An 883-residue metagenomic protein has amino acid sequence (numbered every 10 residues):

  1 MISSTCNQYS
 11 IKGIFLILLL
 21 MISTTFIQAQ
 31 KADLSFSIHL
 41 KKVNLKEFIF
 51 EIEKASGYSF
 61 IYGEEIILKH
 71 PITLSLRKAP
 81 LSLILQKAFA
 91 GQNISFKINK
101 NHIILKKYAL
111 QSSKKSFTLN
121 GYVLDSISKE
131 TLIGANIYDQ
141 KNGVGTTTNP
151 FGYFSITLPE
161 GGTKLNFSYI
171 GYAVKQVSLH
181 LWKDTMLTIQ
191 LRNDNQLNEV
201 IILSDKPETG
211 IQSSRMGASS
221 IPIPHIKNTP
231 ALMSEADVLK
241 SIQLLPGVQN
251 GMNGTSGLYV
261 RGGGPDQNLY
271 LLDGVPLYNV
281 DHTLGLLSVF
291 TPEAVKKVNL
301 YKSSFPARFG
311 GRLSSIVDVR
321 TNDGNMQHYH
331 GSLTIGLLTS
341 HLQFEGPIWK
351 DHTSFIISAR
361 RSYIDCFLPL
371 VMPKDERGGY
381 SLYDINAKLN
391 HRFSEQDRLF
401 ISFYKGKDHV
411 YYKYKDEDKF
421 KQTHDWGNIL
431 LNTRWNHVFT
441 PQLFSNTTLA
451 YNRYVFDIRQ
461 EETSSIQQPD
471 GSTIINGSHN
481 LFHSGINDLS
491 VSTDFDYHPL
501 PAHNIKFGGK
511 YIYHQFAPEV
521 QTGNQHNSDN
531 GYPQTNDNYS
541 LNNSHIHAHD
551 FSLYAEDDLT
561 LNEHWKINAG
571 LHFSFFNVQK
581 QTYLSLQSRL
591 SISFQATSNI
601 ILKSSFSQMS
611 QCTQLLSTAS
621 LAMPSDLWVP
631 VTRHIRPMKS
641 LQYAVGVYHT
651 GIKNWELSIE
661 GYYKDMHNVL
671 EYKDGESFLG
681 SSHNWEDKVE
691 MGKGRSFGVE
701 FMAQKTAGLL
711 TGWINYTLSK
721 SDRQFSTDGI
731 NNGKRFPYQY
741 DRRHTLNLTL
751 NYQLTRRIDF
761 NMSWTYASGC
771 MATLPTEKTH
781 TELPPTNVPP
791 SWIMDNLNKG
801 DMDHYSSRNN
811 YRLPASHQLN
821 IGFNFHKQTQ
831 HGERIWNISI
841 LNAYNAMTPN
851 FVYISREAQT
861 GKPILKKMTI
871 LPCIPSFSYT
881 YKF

Functional and structural regions predicted by a protein language model:
I49, E53-S56, Q92, I98-Q140 (+4 more regions): Short, acidic, small-residue-rich periplasmic hinge/interaction motif at the N-terminus of Gram-negative outer-membrane
V144-T147, G171-A173, L203-D266, L272-F305 (+2 more regions): Periplasmic N-terminal accessory/gating domains of Gram-negative outer-membrane beta-barrel systems
L269, K297-R308, S314-N322, Y329-E376 (+2 more regions): Predominantly transmembrane beta-strands of Gram-negative outer membrane beta-barrel pores used for transport
N390-D408, D425-Q581, Q595, S658-Y663 (+2 more regions): Face-selective signature of the C-terminal outer-membrane beta-barrel domain
H409, V455, V520-G523, S598-Y643 (+3 more regions): Surface-exposed extracellular loop regions of Gram-negative outer-membrane beta-barrel proteins, predominantly
D488-S490, L541-I546, S552, T632 (+4 more regions): Outer membrane beta-barrel strand-and-loop segments of large Gram-negative receptors, especially TonB-dependent
N562, Y663-D665, D687-T776: Gram-negative outer-membrane beta-barrel transporters
R757, T765-G800, R812-N820, N824-F883: C-terminal beta-signal and adjacent terminal beta-strands/loops of Gram-negative outer-membrane beta-barrel proteins
